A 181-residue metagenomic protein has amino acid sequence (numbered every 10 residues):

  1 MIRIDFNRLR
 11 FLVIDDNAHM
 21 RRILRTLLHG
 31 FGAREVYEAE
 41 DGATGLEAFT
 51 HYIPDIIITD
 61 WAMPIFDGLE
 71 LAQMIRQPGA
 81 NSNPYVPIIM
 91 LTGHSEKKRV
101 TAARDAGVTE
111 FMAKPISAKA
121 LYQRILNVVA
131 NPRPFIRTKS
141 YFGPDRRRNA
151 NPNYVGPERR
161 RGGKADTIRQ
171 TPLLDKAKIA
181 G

Functional and structural regions predicted by a protein language model:
A18-Y37: Two-component/phosphorelay signaling modules centered on CheY-like receiver
R25, E70, P84, S95-E110 (+4 more regions): Alpha4 helix (beta4-alpha4-beta5 surface) of REC/receiver domains from two-component response regulators
E38-I56: Acidic, metal-coordinating helix/loop segments flanking the phosphotransfer/catalytic sites of two-component signaling
D41-T44, D67-Q73: Acidic catalytic/metal-coordinating carboxylates
M63: Receiver (REC) domain active-site loop signature in two-component systems and cognate sites in sensor histidine kinases
I116-V129, R133, R137-T138: C-terminal output helix
A130-G181: CheY-like receiver
